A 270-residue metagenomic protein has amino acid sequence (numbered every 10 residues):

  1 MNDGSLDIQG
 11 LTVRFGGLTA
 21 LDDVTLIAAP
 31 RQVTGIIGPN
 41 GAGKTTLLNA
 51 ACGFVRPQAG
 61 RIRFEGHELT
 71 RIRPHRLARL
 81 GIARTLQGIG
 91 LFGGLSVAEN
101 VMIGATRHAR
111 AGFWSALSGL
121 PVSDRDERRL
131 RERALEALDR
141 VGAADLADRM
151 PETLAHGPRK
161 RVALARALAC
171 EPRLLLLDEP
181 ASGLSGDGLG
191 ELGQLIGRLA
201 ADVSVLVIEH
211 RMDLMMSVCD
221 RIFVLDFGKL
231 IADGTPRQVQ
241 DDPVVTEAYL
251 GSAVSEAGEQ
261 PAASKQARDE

Functional and structural regions predicted by a protein language model:
I37-P39: The feature captures the beta-strand-to-loop junction immediately N-terminal to the Walker
C52: Helix-to-loop junction immediately C-terminal to a conserved catalytic motif
G60-H67, L80: Conserved ABC transporter NBD signature motif
W114-L146, Q194: Conserved ABC ATPase "signature" region
E171: Conserved catalytic motifs of ABC-family nucleotide-binding domains
L175-E179: Catalytic Walker B motif of ABC-type/P-loop ATPase nucleotide-binding domains
